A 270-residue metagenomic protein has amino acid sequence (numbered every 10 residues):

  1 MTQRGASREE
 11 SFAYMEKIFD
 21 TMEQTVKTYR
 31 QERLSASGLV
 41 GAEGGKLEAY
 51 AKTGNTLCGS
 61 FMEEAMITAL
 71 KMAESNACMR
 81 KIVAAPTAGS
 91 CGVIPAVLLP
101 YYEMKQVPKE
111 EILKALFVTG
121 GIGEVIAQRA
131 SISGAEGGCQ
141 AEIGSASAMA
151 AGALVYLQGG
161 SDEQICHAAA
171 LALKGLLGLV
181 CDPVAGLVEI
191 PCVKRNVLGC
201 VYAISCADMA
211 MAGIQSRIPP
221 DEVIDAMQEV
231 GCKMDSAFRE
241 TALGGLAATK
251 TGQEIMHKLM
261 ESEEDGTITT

Functional and structural regions predicted by a protein language model:
M1-K81, E103, G213, P220-T270: Generic N-terminal targeting/processing segments that precede catalytic cores or assembly contacts
L57, A84-C91, E103, V107-K114 (+1 more regions): Glycine- and small hydrophobic-enriched segments that form the cores of compact globular domains
G59-N76, E111-A130, G175-P183: Acidic-glycine-rich active-site phosphate/pyrophosphate-binding loop
N76, V83-A88, T119, A130 (+3 more regions): Short glycine- and Lys/Arg-enriched binding-loop motifs that mark or flank ligand-binding interfaces
M79-V97, A141-A146: Conserved phosphate/anionic-ligand binding catalytic regions in large, soluble enzymes, centered on
S90, I112-A115, T119, I143 (+2 more regions): Hydrophobic alpha-helical segments and helix-packing faces
P95-Q106, A151-G159: Alpha-helical support elements that line or immediately flank enzyme active sites and cofactor-binding pockets
G134-E142, A146-S147, A151-L157, D162-T270: A structural signal for small-residue-enriched, beta-sheet-centric alpha/beta enzyme cores and oligomeric scaffold folds
